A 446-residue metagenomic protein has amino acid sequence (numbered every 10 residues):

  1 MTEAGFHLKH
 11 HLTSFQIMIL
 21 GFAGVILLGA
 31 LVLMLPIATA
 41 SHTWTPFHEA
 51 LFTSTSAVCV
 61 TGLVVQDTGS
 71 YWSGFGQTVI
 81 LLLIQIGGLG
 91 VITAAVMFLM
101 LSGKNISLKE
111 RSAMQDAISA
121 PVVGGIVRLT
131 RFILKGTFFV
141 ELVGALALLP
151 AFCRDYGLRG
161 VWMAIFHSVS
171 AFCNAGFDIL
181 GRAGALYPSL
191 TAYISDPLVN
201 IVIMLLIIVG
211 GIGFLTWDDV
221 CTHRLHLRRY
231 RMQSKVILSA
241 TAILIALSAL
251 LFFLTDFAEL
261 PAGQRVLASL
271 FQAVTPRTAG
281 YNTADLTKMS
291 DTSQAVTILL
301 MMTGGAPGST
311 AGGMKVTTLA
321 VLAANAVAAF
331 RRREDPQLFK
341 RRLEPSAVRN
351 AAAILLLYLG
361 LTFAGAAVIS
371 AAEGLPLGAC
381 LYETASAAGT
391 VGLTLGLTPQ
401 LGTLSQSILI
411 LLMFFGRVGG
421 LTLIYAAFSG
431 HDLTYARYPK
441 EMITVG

Functional and structural regions predicted by a protein language model:
M1-G446: Membrane-proximal intracellular helices of multi-pass ion channels
